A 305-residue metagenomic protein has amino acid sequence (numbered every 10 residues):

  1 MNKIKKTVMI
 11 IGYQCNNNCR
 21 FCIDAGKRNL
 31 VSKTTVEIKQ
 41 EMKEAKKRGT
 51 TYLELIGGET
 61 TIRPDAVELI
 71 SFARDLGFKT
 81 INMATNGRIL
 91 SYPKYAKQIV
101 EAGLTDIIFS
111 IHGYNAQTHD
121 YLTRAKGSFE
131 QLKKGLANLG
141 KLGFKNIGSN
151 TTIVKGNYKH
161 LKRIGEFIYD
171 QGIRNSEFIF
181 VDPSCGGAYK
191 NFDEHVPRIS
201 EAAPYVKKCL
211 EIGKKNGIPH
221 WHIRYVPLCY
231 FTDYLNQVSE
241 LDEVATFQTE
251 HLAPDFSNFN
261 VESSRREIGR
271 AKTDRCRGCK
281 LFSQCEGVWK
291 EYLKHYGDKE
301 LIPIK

Functional and structural regions predicted by a protein language model:
N2-V36: Canonical Radical SAM [4Fe-4S] cluster-binding loop centered on the CxxxCxxC motif and its immediate flanking residues
I10-N18, E59, A271-C276, F282: Cysteine-centered iron-sulfur cluster-binding motifs in ferredoxin-type domains/subunits of redox enzymes
N17-F21, T118, S184-Y189: Short acidic/His/Gly/Ser-rich catalytic and metal-binding motifs that mark active-site loops of diverse hydrolases
G26, G57, T85, I111 (+4 more regions): Residues that line or immediately flank small-molecule/substrate-binding pockets and catalytic motifs
I38-E54, R63-V181: Radical SAM/AdoMet-radical enzyme domain recognition
A125-E130, K134-A137, K141-S264: Radical SAM enzyme [4Fe-4S]-AdoMet core and its adjacent flexible, acidic and glycine-rich loops/tails across
L235, L241-K305: Flexible mid-to-C-terminal extensions adjoining Fe-S/redox cofactors in radical SAM and related proteins
